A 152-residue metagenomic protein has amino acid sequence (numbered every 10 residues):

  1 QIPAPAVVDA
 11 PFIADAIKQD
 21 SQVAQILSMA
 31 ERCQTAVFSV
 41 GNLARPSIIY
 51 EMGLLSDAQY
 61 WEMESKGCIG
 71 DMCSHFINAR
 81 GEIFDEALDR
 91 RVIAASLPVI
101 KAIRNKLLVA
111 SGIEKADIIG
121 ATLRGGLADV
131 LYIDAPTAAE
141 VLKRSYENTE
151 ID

Functional and structural regions predicted by a protein language model:
Q1-D152: Conserved phosphate- and dinucleotide-binding cores of soluble alpha/beta proteins, encompassing both enzyme active
